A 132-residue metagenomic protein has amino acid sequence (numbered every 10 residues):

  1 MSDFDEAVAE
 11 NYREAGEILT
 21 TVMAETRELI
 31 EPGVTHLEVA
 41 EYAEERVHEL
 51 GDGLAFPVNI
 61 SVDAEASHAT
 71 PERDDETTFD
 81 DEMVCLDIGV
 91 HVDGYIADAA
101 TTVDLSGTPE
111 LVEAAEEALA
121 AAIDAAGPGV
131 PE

Functional and structural regions predicted by a protein language model:
M1-E132: Active-site neighborhoods and metal-handling regions in enzymes and metal-associated proteins
